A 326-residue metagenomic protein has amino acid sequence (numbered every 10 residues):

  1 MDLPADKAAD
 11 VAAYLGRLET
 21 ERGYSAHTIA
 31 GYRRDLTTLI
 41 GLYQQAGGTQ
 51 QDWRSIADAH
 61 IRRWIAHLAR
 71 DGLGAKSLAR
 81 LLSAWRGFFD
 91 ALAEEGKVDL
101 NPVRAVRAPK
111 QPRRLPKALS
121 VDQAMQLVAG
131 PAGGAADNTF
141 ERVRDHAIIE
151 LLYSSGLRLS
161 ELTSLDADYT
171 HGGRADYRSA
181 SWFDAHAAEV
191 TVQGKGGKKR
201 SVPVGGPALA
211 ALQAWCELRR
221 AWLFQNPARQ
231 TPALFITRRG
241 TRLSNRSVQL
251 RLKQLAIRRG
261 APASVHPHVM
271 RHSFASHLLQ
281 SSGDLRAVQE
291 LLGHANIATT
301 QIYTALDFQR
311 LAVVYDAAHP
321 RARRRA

Functional and structural regions predicted by a protein language model:
M1-A326: Conserved catalytic core of the tyrosine transesterase superfamily
